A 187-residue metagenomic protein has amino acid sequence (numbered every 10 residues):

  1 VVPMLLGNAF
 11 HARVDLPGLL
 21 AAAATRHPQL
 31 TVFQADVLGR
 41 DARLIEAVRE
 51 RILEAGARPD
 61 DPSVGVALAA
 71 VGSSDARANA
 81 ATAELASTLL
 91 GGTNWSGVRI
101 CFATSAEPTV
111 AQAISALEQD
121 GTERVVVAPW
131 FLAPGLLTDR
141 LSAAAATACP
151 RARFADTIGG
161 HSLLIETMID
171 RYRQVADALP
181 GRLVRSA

Functional and structural regions predicted by a protein language model:
V2-A187: Extended amphipathic ligand-handling, pore-lining, and cofactor/metal-binding catalytic surfaces
